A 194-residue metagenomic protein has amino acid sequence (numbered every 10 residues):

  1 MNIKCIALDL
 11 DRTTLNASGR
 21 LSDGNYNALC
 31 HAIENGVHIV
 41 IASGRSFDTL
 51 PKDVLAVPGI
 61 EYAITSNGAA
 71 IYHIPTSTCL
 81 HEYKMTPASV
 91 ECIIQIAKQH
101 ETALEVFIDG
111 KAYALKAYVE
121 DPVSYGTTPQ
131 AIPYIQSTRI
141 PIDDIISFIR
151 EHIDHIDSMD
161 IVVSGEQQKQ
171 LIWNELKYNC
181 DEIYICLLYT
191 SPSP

Functional and structural regions predicted by a protein language model:
K4-A17: Asp-based phosphoryl-transfer active-site loop
D23-P129: Active-site phosphate-binding/coordination module
P122-I142: Acidic, His- and aromatic-enriched active-site or binding-groove loops in soluble protein domains that engage sugars
I156-V163: A short beta-strand structural signal in non-transmembrane regions
G165-Q168: Helix N-cap motif at beta-to-alpha junctions
I172-Y178: Short amphipathic alpha-helices in soluble, non-transmembrane regions that often serve as interface/regulatory elements
D181-C186: A short linear hydrophobic-aromatic micro-motif
Y189-P194: Conserved small/polar residues in nucleotide/adenosyl-binding loops
